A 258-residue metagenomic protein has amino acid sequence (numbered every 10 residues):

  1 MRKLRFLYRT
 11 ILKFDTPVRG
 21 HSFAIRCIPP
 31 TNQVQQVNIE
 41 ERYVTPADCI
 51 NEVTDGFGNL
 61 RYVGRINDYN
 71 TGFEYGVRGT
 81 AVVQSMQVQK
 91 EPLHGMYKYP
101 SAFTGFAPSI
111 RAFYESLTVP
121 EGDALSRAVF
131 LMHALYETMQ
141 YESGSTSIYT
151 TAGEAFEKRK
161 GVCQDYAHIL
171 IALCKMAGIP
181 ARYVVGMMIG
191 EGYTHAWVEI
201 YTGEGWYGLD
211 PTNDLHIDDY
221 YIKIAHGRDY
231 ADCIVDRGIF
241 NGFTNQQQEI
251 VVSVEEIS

Functional and structural regions predicted by a protein language model:
M1-A112, G178-I179: Linear, non-domain "peripheral" regions
K13-A24, Q140-I148, Y193-A196: Short N-terminal helix-initiation segments at or just after the protein's N-terminus
F14-T16, P120, G205: A generic structural motif
G20, C27, P46, D68 (+5 more regions): Generic structural "secondary-structure junction" signal
F57, R61, T151, D219: Residue-level signal for pocket-adjacent positions within structured domains
Y69-E74, S143, Y201-H216, G242-S258: Short flexible/disordered coil segments
S85, Q89-G161, I169-L173, H195 (+2 more regions): Secondary-structure boundary elements
D165-F240, T244: Hydrophobic/aromatic-rich core segments of domains that either
